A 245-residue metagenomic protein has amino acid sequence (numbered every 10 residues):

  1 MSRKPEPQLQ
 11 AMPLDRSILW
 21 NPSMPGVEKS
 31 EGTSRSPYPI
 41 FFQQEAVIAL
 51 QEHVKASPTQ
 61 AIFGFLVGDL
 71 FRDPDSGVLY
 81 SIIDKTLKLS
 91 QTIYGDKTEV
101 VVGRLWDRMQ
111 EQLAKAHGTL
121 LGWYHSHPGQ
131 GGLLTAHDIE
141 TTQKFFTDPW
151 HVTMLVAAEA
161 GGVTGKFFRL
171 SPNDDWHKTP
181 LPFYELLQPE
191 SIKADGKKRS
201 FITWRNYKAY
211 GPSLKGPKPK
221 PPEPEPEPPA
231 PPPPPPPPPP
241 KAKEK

Functional and structural regions predicted by a protein language model:
M1-L120, G129-P224: Conserved beta-strand-loop surface patch within small alpha/beta domains used for substrate/adaptor or ligand engagement
K218-P239: Intrinsically disordered, low-complexity proline-rich regions
P240-K245: Membrane-anchoring helices that localize proteins to membranes
